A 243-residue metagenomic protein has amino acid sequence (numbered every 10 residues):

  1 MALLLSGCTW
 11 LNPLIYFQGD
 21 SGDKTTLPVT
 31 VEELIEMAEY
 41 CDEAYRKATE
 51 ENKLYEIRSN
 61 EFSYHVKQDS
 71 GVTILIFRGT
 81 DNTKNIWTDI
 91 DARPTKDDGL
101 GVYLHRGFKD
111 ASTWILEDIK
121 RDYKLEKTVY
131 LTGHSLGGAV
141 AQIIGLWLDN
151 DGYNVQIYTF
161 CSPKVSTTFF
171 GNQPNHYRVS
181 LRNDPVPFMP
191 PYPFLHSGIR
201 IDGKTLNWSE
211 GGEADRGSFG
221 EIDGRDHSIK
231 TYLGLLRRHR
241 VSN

Functional and structural regions predicted by a protein language model:
M1-S6: Bacterial N-terminal signal peptides
T9-T132, L136-N243: Non-catalytic, mobile gating and regulatory segments of ester bond hydrolases
